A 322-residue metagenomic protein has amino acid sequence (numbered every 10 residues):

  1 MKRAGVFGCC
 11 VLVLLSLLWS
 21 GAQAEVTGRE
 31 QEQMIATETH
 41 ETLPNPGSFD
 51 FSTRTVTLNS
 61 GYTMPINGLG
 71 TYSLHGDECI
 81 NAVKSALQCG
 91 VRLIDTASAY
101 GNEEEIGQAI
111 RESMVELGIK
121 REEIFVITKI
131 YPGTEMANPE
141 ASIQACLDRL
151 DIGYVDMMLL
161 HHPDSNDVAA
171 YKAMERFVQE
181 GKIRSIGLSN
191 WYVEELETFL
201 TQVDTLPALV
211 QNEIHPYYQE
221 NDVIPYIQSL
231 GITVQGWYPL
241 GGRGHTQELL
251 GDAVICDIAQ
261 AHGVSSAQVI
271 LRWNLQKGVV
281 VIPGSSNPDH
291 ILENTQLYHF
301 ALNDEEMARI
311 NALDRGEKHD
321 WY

Functional and structural regions predicted by a protein language model:
M1-G8: Bacterial N-terminal signal peptides that target proteins for export
G8-L17: Bacterial N-terminal signal peptides
V26-I124, L240-G241: N-terminal binding-site loop/beta-alpha segment at the start of enzyme catalytic domains that lines or forms
P46, H162-Y322: Beta/alpha (TIM)-barrel catalytic core signal, keyed to glycine-rich beta->alpha loops juxtaposed to Asp/Glu that bind
Y72-E78, A97-E105, P132-A137, P163-D167 (+2 more regions): Acidic-and-aromatic substrate-binding clefts and catalytic sites of carbohydrate-active enzymes
L74-L87, E135-R149, E194-E197: Short, acidic/polar
K120-T134, D156-P163, N190: A short, structured active-site edge motif that brings together acidic residues
P139-L159, R176-E180: CE4/NodB-like, metal-dependent polysaccharide N-deacetylase domain that modifies extracellular/periplasmic N-acetylated
